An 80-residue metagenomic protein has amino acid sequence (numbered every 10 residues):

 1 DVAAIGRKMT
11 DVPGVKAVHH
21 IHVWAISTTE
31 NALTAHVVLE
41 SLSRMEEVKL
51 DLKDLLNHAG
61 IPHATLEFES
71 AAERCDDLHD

Functional and structural regions predicted by a protein language model:
D1-D80: Peripheral (non-transmembrane) domains and long loops of multi-pass membrane proteins
